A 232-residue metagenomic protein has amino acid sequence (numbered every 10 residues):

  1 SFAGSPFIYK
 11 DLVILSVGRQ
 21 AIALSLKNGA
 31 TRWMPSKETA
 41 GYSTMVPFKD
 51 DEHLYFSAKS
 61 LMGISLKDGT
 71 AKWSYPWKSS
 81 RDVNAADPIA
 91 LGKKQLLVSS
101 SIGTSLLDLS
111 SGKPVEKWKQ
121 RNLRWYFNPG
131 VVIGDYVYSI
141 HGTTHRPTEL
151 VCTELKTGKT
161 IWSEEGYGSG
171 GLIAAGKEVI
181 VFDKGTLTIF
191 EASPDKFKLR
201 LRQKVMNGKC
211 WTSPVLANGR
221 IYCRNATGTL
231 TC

Functional and structural regions predicted by a protein language model:
S1-Y9, G18, R32-D50, S74-L91 (+5 more regions): Extracytoplasmic beta-rich repeat domains
K10-D11, D50-E52, K93-K94, G134-D135 (+2 more regions): Short coil/turn segments that connect the beta-strands within blades of beta-propeller domains
L15, Y55-F56, V98, S139 (+2 more regions): Residue position within the beta-strands of beta-propeller blades
G18, A58-K59, S101, G142-T144 (+2 more regions): Short loop/turn segments immediately following the C-termini of beta-strands
S25-G29, S65-G69, D108-K113, E154-T157 (+1 more regions): Short loop/turn segments that connect beta-strands within beta-propeller blades
G63, I102-D108, H145-V151, G185-F190 (+1 more regions): Structural motif
S163-L199: C-terminal hydrophobic structural anchor segments that stabilize assembly/packing rather than catalytic chemistry
L187, K209-C232: Blade-level signature of beta-propeller repeat domains, shared across WD40, Kelch, NHL, RCC1 and BNR/Asp-box propellers
